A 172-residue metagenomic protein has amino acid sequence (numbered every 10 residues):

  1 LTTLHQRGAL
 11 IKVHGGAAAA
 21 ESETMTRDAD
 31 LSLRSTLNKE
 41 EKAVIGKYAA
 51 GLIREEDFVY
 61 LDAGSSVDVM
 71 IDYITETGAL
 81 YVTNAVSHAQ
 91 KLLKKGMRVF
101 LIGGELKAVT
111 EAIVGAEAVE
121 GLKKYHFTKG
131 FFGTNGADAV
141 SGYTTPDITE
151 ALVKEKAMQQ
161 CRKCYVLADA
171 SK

Functional and structural regions predicted by a protein language model:
L1-Y60, I71-L80, L93-M97: HTH-adjacent hinge/linker in prokaryotic transcriptional regulators
T2-H5, K12, S87-K172: Conserved phosphate- and dinucleotide-binding cores of soluble alpha/beta proteins, encompassing both enzyme active
A20-S22, G64, I102, T134-N135: Generic beta-structure capping elements
V59-L61, L80-N84, V166-A168: Short, hydrophobic beta-strand segments that form beta-sheet elements in well-ordered domains
S65, V86-S87: Alpha-helix/helix-capping structural signal
S66-M70: Short glycine/serine/threonine-rich phosphate/pyrophosphate-binding segments that cradle anionic phosphate groups
